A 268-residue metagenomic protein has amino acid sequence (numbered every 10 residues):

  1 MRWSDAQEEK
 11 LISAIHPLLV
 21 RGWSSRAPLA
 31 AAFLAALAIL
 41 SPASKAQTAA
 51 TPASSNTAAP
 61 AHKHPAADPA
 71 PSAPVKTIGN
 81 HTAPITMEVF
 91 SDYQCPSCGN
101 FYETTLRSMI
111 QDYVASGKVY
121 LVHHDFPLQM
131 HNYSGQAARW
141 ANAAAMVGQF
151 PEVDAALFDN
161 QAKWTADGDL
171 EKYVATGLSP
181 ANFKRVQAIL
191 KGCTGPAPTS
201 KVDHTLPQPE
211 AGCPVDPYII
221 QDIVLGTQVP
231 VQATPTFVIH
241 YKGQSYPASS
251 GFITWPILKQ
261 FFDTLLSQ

Functional and structural regions predicted by a protein language model:
W3, E8, I12, L19 (+4 more regions): C-terminal cap of thioredoxin/glutaredoxin-like
P28-I39: Bacterial N-terminal signal peptides
S41-A43: N-terminal signal peptide c-region/cleavage motif recognized by signal peptidases
A46-P65: Compositionally biased, proline/threonine/alanine/serine-rich low-complexity intrinsically disordered stretches
D68-I85: A short beta-strand-turn-helix
A83, S91-S179, V229, Q268: Structural alpha/beta surface segment adjacent to cysteine/selenocysteine redox centers across thiol/disulfide enzymes
M87, C95, F237: Conserved S/T- and glycine-rich ATP-binding loop of Class I adenylate-forming
